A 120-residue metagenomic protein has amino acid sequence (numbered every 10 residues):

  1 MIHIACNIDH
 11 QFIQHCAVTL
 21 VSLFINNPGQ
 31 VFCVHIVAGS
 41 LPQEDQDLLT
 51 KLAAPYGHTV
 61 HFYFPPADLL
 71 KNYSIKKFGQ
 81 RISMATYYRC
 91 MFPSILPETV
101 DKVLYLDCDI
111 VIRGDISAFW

Functional and structural regions predicted by a protein language model:
I4-D9: A conserved hydrophobic helix/loop-capping motif in glycosyltransferases and polysaccharide synthases
F12-C16, I82-A85: Phosphate/oxyanion-binding active-site loops and adjacent basic polyanion-contact surfaces
I13-N27: Histidine-anchored nucleotide/phosphate-binding helix
V31-C33, T59, K102: Residues at the starts of beta-strands that form the adenosine-phosphate
F32-S40: Short internal beta-strands
L41-D47: Short, charged/polar "capping" segments at the starts of alpha-helices and the immediately preceding loops
T50-S94: Active-site-proximal specificity loops/subdomain of glycosyltransferases
P66-L70, A85-W120: GT-A fold catalytic core of metal-dependent nucleotide-sugar glycosyltransferases, centered on the diacidic
